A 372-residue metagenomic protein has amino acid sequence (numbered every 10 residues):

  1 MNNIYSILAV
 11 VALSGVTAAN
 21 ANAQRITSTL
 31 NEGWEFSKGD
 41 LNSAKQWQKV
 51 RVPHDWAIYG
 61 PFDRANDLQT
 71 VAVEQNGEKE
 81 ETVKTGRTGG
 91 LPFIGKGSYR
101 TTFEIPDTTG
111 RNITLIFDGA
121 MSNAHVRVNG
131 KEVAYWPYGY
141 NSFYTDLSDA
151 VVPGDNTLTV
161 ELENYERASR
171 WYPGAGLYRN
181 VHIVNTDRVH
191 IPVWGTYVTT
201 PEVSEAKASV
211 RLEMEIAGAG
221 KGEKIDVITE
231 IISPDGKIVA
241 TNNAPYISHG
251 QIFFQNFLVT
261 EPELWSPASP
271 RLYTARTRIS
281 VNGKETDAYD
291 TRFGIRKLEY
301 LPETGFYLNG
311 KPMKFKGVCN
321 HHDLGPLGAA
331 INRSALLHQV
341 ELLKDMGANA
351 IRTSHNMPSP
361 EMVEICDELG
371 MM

Functional and structural regions predicted by a protein language model:
M1-R25: Bacterial Sec-dependent N-terminal signal peptides
A23-I116, G174-L177: Extended carbohydrate-recognition surfaces in non-catalytic/accessory domains of CAZymes and lectin-like proteins
S28, R179-G195, R296-K311: Low-complexity, Pro/Ser/Thr- and charge-rich linker/hinge segments at domain boundaries
G39, G89-W194, A219, P234 (+3 more regions): Accessory beta-strand-rich segments of carbohydrate-active enzymes
V128, K207-Y246, F253-Q255: Beta-strand-rich binding/interaction modules
Y140-S148, E166, K297-M372: Active-site mouth of glycoside hydrolases
F143-D149, Q251-E261: Exposed aromatic-hydrophobic patches
R188-G220: Surface beta-strand/loop "capping" patches
